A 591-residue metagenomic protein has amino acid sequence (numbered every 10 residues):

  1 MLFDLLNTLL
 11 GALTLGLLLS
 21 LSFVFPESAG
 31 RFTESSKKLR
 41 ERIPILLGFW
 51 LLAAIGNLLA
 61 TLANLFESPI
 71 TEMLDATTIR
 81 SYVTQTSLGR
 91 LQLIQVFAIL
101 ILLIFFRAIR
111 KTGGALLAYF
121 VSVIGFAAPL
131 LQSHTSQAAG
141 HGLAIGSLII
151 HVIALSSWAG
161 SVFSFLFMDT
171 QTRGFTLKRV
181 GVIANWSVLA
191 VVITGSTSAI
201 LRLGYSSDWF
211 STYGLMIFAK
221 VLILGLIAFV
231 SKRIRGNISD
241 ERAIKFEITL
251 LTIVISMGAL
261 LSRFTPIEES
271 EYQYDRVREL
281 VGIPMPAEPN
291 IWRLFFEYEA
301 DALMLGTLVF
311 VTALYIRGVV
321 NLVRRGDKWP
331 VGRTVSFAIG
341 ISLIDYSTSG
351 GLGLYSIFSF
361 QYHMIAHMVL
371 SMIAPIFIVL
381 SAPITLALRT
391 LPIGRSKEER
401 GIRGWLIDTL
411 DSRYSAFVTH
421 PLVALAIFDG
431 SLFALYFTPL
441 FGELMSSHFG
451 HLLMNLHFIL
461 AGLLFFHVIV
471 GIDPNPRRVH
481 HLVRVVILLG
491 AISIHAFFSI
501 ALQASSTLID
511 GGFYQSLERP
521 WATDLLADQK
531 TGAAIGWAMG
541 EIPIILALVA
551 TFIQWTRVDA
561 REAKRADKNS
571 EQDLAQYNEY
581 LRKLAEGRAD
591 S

Functional and structural regions predicted by a protein language model:
M1-E299, L526-T531, I535, I542 (+4 more regions): Polytopic transmembrane helical bundles with strong interfacial aromatic enrichment
L6-L19, F49-N57, V152-S161, W186-G195 (+9 more regions): Hydrophobic cores of alpha-helical transmembrane segments in multi-pass integral membrane proteins
S22, L93-T112, A159-T172, L314-V320 (+2 more regions): Internal transmembrane alpha-helix with an interfacial aromatic "cap," most often the third helix
S28-E41, T172-R179, R325-G326, R389-T419 (+1 more regions): Membrane-interfacial, low-structure loops and terminal tails that flank and connect transmembrane helices in multi-pass
G114-S122, K328-F337, L482: Cytoplasmic-side transmembrane-helix entry/capping segments in multi-pass membrane proteins
H134-I145, T197-I217, S349-Q361, F437-L452 (+1 more regions): Interfacial helix-loop-helix junctions of multi-pass membrane proteins
W292-H363, S371-I373, F377-I393: An N-terminal structural lobe/cap that precedes and organizes the functional/catalytic core across diverse proteins
L406-F497: Hydrophobic transmembrane alpha-helical segments that form the core helix bundle of multi-pass membrane enzymes
